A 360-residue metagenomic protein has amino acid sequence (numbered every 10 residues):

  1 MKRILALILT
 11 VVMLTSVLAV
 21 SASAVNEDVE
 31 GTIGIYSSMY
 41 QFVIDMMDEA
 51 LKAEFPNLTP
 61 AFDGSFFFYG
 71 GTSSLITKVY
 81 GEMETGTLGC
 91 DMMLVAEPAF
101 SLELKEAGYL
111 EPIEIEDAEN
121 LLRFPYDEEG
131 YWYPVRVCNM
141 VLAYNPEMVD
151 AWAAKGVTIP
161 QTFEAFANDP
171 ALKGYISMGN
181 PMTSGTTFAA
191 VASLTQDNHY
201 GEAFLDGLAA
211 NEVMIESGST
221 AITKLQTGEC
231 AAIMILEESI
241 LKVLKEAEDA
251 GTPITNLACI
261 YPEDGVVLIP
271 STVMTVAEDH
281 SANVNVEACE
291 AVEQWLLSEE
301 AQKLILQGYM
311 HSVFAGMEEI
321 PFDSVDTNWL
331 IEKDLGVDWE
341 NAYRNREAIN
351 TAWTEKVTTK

Functional and structural regions predicted by a protein language model:
T15-E27: Sec-dependent signal peptide cleavage junction
N26-L102: Early extracytoplasmic/lumenal segment of secretory-pathway proteins
Y36-M39, S65-F66, E128-V137, Y144-P146 (+3 more regions): Short beta-strand->loop
L88-M93, E111-P146: A structural signal for short loop-to-beta-strand junctions that line the ligand-binding cleft of periplasmic/secreted
N120-F124, C138, F204-L208, M214-I215 (+1 more regions): Periplasmic-binding protein-like
A143-M148, T195-Q196, I269-N285, L304-I305: A bilobed periplasmic-binding-protein/Venus flytrap-type ligand-binding module shared by bacterial periplasmic
A171-G179, W295-E319: Periplasmic-binding protein-like
T186, S193-I260: Ligand-binding pocket segment of bilobal, Venus flytrap-like solute-binding proteins
